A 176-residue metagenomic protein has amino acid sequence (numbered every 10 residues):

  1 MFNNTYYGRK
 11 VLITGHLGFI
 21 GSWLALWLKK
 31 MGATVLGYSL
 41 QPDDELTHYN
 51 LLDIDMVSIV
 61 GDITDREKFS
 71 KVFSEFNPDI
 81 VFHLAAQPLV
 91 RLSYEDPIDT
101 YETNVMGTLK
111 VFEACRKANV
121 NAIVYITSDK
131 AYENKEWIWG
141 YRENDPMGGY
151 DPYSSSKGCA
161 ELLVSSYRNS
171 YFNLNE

Functional and structural regions predicted by a protein language model:
M1-E176: N-terminal Rossmann-like NAD(P)+-binding domain of SDR-like oxidoreductases, especially those catalyzing
